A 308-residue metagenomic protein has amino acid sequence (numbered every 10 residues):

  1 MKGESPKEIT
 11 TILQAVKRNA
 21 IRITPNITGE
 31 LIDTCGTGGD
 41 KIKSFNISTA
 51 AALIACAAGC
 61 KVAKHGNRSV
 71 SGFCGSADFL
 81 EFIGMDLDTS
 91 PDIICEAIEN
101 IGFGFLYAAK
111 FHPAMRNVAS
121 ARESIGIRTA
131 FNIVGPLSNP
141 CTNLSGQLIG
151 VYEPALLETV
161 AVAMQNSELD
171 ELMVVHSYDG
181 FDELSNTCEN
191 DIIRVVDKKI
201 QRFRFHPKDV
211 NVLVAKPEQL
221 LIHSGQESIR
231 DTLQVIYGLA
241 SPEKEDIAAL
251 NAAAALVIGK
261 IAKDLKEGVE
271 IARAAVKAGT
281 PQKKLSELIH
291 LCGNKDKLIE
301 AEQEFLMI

Functional and structural regions predicted by a protein language model:
M1-E4, A240: A short N-terminal beta->alpha junction/helix N-cap motif
G3-S69: Active-site cofactor/substrate anionic-group-binding motifs, chiefly glycine- and Lys/Arg-rich phosphate-binding loops
R18-I21, S44, G59, E81-D88 (+2 more regions): Glycine-rich anion-binding loops and their surrounding alpha/beta cores
G29-D33, A55-A57, G72-G75, S138-C141 (+1 more regions): A short alpha-helix capping/helix-coil boundary motif
R68-D86: Active-site-proximal loop->helix
